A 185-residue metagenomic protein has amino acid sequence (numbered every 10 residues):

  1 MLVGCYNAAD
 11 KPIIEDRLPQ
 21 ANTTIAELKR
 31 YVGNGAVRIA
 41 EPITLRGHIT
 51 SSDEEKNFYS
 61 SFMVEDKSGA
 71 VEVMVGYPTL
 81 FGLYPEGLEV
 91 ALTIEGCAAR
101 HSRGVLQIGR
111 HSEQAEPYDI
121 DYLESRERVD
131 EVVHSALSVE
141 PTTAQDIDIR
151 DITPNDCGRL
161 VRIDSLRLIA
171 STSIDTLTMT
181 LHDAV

Functional and structural regions predicted by a protein language model:
L2-G4: C-terminal motif of bacterial Sec signal peptides marking the signal peptidase cleavage site
Y6-Y59, M63-V185: OB-fold nucleic-acid-binding modules
